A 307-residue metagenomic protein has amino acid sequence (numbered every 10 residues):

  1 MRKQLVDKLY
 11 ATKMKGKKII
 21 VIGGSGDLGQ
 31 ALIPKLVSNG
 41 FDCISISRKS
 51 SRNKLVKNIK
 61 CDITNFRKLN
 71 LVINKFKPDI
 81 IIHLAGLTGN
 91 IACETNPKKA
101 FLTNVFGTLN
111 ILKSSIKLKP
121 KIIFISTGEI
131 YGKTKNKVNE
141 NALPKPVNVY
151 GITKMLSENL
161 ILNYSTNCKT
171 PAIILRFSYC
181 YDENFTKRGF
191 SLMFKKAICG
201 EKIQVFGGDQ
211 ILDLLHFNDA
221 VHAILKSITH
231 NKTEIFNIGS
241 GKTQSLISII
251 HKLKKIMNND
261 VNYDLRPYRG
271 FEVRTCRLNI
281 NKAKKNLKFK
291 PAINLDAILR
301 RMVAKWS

Functional and structural regions predicted by a protein language model:
M1-R2, A197-S307: C-terminal substrate-binding subdomain of Rossmann-fold SDR/epimerase-dehydratase oxidoreductases
Y10-A11, I19-V37: N-terminal Rossmann NAD(P)H-binding glycine-rich loop of SDR-like oxidoreductase domains
K54-N65: Rossmann-fold cofactor-recognition segment
I63-L102: NAD(P)H-binding glycine-rich loop region in Rossmannoid oxidoreductase-like domains and their noncatalytic homologs
T64, T95, K99-G107, P144 (+2 more regions): Glycine-rich NAD(P)-binding loop of the Rossmann-fold in SDR/ketoreductase-type enzymes
H83, F106-V149: Conserved Rossmann-fold NAD(P)-dependent oxidoreductase catalytic core, especially the SDR/UDP-sugar
Y131-G132, N148-V149, I173-G189: Flexible, glycine-rich beta-alpha linker
K133-T134, K145-I173, I198: Active-site Tyr-X1-5-Lys
